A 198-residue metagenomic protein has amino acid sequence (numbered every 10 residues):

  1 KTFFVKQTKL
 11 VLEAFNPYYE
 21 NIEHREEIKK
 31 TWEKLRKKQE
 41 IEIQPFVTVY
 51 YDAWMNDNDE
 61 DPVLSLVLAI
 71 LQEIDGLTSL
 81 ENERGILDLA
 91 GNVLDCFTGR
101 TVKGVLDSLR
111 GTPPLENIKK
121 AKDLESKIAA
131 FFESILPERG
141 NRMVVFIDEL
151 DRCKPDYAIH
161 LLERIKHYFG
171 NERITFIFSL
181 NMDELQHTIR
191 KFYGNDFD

Functional and structural regions predicted by a protein language model:
K1: Walker A/P-loop phosphate-binding element recognition
F4, T8-L12, A129, E138-F146 (+1 more regions): The catalytic "switch" region of P-loop NTPases
V5-P137: P-loop NTPase nucleotide-binding core
D57-N58, I135, C153-K154, L185-Q186: Catalytic P-loop NTPase motifs of RecA-like helicase/translocase cores
E60-L64, P155-L162: Conserved strand-to-helix beginnings and helix N-cap segments that scaffold or border functional pockets
L106-P114, C153, R173, F178: Short charge-dense sequence patches
I147-C153: Conserved Walker B
